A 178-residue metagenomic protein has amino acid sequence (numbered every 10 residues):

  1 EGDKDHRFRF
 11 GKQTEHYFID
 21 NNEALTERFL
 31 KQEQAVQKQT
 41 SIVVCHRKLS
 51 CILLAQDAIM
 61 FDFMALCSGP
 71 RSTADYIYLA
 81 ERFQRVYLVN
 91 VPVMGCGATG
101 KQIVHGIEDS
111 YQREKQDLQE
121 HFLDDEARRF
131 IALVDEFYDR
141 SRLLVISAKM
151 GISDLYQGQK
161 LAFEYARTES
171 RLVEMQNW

Functional and structural regions predicted by a protein language model:
E1-I52: Interdomain motor-coupling "hinge/lid" segment immediately C-terminal to the ATP-binding subdomain of NTP-driven enzymes
K4, K12, K31, K38 (+6 more regions): Context-gated lysine
G11, F18-R28, F61-D62, S68 (+3 more regions): Alpha-helix initiation/capping motif
N22, T40-R71, N90-M94: Conserved inter-motif catalytic segment of the P-loop NTP-binding fold
L49, L54, C67, R71-Y76 (+3 more regions): Short, flexible coil/linker segments at or flanking structured domains
I52-Q56, I77-F83, Y138: Flexible, charged surface loops at secondary-structure boundaries
C67-T99: Non-catalytic interaction/regulatory modules that flank or connect domains
V86, V91-W178: Terminal-proximal interaction/regulatory segments of ATP-powered molecular machines
